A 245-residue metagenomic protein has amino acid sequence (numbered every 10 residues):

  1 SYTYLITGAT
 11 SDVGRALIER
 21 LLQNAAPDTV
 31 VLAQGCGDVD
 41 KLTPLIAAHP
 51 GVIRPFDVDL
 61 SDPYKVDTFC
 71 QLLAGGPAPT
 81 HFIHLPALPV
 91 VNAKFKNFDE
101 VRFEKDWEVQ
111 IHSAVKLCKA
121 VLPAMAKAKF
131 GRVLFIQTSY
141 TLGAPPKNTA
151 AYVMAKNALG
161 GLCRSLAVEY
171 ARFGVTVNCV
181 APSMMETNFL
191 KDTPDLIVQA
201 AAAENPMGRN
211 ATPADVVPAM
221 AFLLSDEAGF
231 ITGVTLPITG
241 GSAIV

Functional and structural regions predicted by a protein language model:
T10, I18: N-terminal Rossmann NAD(P)H-binding glycine-rich loop of SDR-like oxidoreductase domains
A87-E104, K127, K147-A151, K191-T193: Conserved mid-core segment of classical short-chain dehydrogenase/reductases
L88, R132-A158, C163-R172, M184: Catalytic loop of short-chain dehydrogenase/reductase
K96-K116, F130, L134, L159 (+1 more regions): Catalytic Tyr-X3-Lys loop
C118-K119, R164: A short, exposed helix-loop element centered on a Lys and neighboring polar residues
P123, V168-E169, G229: Alpha-helical segment proximal to the catalytic Tyr-Lys
A171, T176, I231-G233, T239: Short, small/polar-rich loop/turn modules that mediate ligand/substrate recognition or access, typified
N205-V216, E227: A conserved structural motif in NAD(P)-dependent oxidoreductases
